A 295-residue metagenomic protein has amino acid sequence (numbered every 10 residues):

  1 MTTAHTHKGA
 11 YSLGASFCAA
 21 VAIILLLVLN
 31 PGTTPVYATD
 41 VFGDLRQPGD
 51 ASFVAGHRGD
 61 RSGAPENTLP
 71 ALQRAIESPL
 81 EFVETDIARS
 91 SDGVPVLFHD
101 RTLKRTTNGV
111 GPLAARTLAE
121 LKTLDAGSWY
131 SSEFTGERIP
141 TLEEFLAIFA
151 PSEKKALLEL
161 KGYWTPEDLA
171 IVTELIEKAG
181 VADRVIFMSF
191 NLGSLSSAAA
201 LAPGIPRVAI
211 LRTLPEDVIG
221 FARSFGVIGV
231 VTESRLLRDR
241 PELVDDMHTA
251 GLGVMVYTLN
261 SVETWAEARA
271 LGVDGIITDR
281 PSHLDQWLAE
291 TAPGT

Functional and structural regions predicted by a protein language model:
T2-T295: Phosphate-group recognition and catalysis centered on beta-loop-alpha active-site segments
